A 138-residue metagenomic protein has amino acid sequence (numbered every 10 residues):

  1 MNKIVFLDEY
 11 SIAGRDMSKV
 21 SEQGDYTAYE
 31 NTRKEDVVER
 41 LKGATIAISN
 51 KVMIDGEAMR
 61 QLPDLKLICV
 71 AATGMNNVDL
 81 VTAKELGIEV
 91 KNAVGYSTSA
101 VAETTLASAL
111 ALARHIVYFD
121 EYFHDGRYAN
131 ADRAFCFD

Functional and structural regions predicted by a protein language model:
M1-A44: N-terminal glycine-/charge-rich "phosphate-binding" loop or analogous flexible N-terminal tail
Y26-T32, S49-N50, H124-A134: Short gly/ser/thr-rich secondary-structure transition/capping motifs
E30, A71-A72, I88-S99: Short beta->alpha connector loops at strand-helix junctions that form conserved, small/polar/Pro-enriched
L41-I46, P63-L65: Short acidic/histidine-rich motifs immediately flanking catalytic phosphotransfer sites in two-component signaling
M53-L65, L80-T82: Rossmann-fold NAD(P) dinucleotide-binding segment
N76-I88: Rossmann-fold NAD(P)-binding glycine/threonine-rich loop
L86, V94-D138: Phosphate-binding beta-alpha-beta segment of Rossmann-like dinucleotide-binding domains, i.e., the NAD(P)
